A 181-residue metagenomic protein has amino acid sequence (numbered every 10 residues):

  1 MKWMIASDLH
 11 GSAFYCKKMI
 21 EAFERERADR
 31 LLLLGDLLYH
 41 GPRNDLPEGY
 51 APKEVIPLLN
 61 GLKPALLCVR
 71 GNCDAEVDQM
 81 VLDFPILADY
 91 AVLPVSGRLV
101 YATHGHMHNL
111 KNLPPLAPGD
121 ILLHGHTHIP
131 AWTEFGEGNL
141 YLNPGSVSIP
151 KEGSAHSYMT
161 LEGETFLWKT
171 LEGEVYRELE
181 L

Functional and structural regions predicted by a protein language model:
K2-V95: Core catalytic region of metal-dependent phosphoesterases/phosphodiesterases, especially metallo-beta-lactamase-like
W3, I20-E21, L140, R177-L181: Catalytic phosphate/metal-binding cores of nucleic-acid and nucleotide-processing enzymes, i.e., regions that mediate
I5, L32, A102-H104, L123: Structural motif
S7-H10, H104, T170: Conserved residues at beta->alpha junctions
H40-R43, E76-Q79, Y101, L110-N112 (+1 more regions): Short acidic/glycine-rich loop or secondary-structure boundary segments that cap or lie
D45, V81, S154-A155, L179-E180: Short aromatic-enriched loop/helix-cap "lid" or pocket-rim segments at secondary-structure transitions that line
L59, L93, A102-H104, G145: Generic structural signal for conserved hydrophobic packing positions in ordered secondary structure
L99, H106-E172, Y176-E178: Conserved beta-sheet core of the metallophosphoesterase superfamily
